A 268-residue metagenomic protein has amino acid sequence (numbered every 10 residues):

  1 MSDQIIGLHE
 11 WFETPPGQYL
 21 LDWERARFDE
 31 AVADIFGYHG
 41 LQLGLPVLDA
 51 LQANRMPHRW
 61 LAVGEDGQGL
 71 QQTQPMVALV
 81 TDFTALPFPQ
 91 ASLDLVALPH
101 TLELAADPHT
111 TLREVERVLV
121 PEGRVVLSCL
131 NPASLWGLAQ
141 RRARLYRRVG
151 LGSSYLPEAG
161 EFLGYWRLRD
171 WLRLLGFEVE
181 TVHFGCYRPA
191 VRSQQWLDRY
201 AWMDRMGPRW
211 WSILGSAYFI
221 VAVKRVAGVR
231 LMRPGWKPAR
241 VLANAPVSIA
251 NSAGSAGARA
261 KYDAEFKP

Functional and structural regions predicted by a protein language model:
M1-A33: Class I SAM-dependent methyltransferase Rossmann-like catalytic core, especially the SAM/SAH-binding loop
A26, E30-L86: Class I SAM-dependent methyltransferase SAM/SAH-binding core
T84-V96: A short acidic, Gly/Pro-enriched loop at the edge of an enzyme's catalytic core that lines a small-molecule cofactor
H109-R124: A short glycine-rich, Lys/Arg-flanked "PGG" loop and its adjoining helix->strand segment in the class I
R124-L151, A159: Conserved class I S-adenosyl-L-methionine
R142, E158-V182: Short alpha-helix
E178-D204: Conserved catalytic loop of SAM-dependent methyltransferase domains
W202-P268: C-terminal lobe and adjacent flexible extensions of AdoMet/dcAdoMet transferase-like proteins
